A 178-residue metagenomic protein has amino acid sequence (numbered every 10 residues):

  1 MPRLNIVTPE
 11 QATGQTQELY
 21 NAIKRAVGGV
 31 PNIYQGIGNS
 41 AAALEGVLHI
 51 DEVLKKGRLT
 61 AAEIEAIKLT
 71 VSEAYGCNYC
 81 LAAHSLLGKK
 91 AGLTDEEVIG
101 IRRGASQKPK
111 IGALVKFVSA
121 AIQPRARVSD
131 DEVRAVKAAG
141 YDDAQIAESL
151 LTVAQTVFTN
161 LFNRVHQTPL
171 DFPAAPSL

Functional and structural regions predicted by a protein language model:
M1-L178: Hydrophobic alpha-helical segments
